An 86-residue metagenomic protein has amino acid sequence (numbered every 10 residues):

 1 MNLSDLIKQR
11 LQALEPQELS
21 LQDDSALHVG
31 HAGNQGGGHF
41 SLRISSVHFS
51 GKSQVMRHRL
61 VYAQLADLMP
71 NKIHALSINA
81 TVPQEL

Functional and structural regions predicted by a protein language model:
N2, G30, G37, K52-M56: Residues at secondary-structure transition points
N2-G33: N-terminal first-folded block
E15-Q17, G36-F40, K72-L76: A generic structural signal for short beta-strands and their flanking turns/coil linkers
Q22, R43-S45, N79-T81: Solvent-exposed beta-strand sheet faces enriched in polar/charged residues
A26-L27, F49, E85: Short Gly/Pro-enriched loop/turn and capping motifs at secondary-structure junctions
V29-V47: A short, structured beta-strand/loop element
K52-L86: C-terminal structural segments of small proteins and small subunits
